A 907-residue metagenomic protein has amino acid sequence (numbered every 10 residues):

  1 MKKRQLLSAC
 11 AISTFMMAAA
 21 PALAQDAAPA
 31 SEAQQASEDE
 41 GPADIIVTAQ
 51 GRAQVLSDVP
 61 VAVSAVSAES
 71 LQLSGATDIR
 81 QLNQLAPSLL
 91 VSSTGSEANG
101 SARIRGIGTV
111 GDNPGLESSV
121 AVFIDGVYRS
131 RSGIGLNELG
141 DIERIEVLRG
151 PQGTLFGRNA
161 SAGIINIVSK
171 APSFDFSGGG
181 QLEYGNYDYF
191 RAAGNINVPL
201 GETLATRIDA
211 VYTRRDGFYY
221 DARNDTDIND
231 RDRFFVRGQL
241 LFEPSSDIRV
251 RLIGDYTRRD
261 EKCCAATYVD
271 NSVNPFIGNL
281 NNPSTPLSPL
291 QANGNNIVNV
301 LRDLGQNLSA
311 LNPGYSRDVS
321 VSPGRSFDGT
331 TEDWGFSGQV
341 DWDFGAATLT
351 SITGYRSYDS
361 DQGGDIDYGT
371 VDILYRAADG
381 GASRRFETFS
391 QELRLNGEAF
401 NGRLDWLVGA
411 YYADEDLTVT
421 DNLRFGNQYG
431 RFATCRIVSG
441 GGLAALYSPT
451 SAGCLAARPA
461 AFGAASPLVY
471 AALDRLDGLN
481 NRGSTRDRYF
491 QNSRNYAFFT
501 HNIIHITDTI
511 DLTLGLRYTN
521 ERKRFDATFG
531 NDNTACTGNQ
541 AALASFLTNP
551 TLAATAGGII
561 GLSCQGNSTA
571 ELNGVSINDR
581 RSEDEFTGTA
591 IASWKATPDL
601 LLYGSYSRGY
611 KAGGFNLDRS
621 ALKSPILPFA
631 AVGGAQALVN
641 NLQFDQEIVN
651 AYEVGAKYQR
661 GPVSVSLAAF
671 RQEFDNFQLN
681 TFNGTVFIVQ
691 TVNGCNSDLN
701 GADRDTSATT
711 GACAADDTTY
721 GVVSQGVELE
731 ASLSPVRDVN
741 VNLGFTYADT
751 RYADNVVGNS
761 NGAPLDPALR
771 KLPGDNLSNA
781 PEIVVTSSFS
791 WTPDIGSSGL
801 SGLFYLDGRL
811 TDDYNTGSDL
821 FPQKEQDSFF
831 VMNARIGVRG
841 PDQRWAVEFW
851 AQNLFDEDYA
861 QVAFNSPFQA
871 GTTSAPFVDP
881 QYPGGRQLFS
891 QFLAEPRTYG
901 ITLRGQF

Functional and structural regions predicted by a protein language model:
M1-S74, Q81-Q84, S246-D247, F336: N-terminal Sec signal peptide and the immediately downstream disordered periplasmic leader that contains the TonB box
P29, R403, G409, D508-L512 (+4 more regions): Gram-negative outer-membrane beta-barrel transporters
E40, L423-R424, Q428-G430, D675 (+3 more regions): C-terminal beta-signal and adjacent terminal beta-strands/loops of Gram-negative outer-membrane beta-barrel proteins
E40-D175, V654: Acidic, small-polar-rich N-terminal luminal/periplasmic segments of exported/outer-membrane proteins
G100, E117-S119, R131, G140-R149 (+7 more regions): Outer-membrane beta-barrel translocator/receptor signature
F218-D227, C264-S320, D365-G380, N422-R486 (+6 more regions): Solvent-exposed loop segments that connect transmembrane elements
L241-E243, G409-A413, Y489-Q672, S790: Structural signature of Gram-negative outer-membrane beta-barrels, strongest in the C-terminal barrel of TonB-dependent
Q339-D343, T350-G354, D359-I366, L601-S607 (+5 more regions): Membrane-embedded beta-barrel scaffold of Gram-negative outer-membrane proteins
